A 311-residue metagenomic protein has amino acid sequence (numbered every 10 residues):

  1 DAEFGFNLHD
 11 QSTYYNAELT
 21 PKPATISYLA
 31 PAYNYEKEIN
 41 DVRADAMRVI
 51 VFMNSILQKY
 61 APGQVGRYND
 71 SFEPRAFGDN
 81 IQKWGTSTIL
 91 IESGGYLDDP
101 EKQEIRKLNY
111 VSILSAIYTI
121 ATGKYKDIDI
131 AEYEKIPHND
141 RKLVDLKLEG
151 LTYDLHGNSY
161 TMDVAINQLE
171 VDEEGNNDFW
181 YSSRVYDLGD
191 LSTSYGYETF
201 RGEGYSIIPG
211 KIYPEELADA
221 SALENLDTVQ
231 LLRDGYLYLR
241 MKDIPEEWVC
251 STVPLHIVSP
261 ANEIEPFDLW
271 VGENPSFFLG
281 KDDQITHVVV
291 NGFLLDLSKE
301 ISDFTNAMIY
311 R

Functional and structural regions predicted by a protein language model:
D1-Y35: Active-site microenvironments of hydrolase-like enzyme catalytic domains
L29-K37, A46-R311: C-terminal accessory segments enriched in acidic
R43: Short acidic-aromatic active-site loops that bind/stabilize oxyanions
